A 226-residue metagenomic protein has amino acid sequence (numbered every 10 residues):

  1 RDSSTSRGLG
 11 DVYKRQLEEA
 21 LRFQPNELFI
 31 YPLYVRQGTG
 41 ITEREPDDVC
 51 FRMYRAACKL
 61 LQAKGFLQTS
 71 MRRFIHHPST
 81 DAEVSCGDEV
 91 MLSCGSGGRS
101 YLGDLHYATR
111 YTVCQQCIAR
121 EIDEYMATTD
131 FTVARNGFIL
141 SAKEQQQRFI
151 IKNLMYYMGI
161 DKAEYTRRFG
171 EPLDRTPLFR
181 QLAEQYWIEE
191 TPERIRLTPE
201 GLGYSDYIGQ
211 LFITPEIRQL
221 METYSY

Functional and structural regions predicted by a protein language model:
R1, S6-F169, S225: C-terminal scaffold of the Radical SAM
T39, T198, T214: Residue-level signal for threonine
F74, P192-I195: Short, Lys/Arg-rich nucleic-acid/phosphate-binding segment
Q145, I195-L202: Basic, amphipathic "hinge/linker" alpha-helix immediately C-terminal to the N-terminal HTH DNA-binding motif
F169-A183: Short amphipathic alpha-helical interaction segments
A183-E193: A short, conserved structural fragment
L202-Y226: Short, amphipathic alpha-helical interaction segments positioned at domain boundaries
